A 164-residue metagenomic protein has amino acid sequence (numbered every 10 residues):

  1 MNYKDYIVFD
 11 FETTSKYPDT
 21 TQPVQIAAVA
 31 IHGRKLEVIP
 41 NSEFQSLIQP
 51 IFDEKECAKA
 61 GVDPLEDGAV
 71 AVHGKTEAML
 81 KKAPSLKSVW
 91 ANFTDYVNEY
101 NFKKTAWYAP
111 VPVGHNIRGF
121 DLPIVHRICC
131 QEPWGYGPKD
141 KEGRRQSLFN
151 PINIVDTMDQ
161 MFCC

Functional and structural regions predicted by a protein language model:
N2-H126: Conserved non-catalytic scaffold segment of RNase H-like nuclease domains
P64-E66, S85, S147, N153-D156: Secondary-structure junction/capping motif
D95-F102, C130-W134, Q160-C163: Alpha-helix capping at helix-to-loop junctions
Y108-V111, F149-N153: Residue-level recognition of the N-termini of beta-strands and the immediately preceding loop/turn
F120-I152: Substrate-recognition/cap helix-loop segment adjacent to the acidic, metal-dependent catalytic center of Asp-based
G143, I152-C164: Short alpha-helix plus adjacent loop in nuclease-associated cores
